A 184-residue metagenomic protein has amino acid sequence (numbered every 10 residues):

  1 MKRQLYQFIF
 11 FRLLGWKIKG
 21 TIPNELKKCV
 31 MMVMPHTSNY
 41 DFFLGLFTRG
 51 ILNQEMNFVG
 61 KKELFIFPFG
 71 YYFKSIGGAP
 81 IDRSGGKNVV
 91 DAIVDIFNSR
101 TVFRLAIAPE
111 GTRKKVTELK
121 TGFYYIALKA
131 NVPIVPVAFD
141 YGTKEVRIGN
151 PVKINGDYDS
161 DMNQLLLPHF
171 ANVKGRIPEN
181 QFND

Functional and structural regions predicted by a protein language model:
R3-H36: Helix-to-loop junction immediately C-terminal to a conserved catalytic motif
R3-Y6, F65-F69, P136-V137: Short, glycine/polar-rich helix-capping loops at beta-to-alpha or helix-loop-helix junctions that flank or form
W16, Q54, G78, N131-V132: Short glycine/serine/threonine/alanine-rich loop segments
I18, A79-S84, K153-N155: Short acidic-hydrophobic, aromatic-tinged amphipathic segments that line or gate anion-handling sites
N24-S84, Y141: Catalytic core of membrane glycerolipid acyltransferases/transacylases, capturing the structured, soluble-facing
G86-D184: Non-catalytic C-terminal accessory region of glycerolipid acyltransferases and related lyso-lipid remodeling enzymes
